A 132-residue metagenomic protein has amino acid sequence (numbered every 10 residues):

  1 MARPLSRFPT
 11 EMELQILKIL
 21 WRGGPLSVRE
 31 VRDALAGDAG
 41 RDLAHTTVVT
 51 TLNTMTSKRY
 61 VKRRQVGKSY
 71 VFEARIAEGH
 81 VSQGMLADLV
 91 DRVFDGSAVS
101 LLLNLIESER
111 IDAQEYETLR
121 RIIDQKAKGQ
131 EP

Functional and structural regions predicted by a protein language model:
M1-I19: Short alpha-helical segments that sit at the start of domains
T10, V66-G84: Short, cationic-aromatic polyanion-contact patches
I19-S27: Short capping segments at the starts of secondary-structure elements
L26-L35: Short acidic, hydrophobic short linear motifs in intrinsically disordered regions
A36-V48: Short, positively charged loop/turn segments that connect secondary-structure elements
V49-N53: Short, hydrophobic-biased segments on the C-terminal half of alpha helices that form "recognition helices"
R59: Glycine-centered, phosphate/nucleic-acid-interacting loop/turn motifs that mediate DNA/RNA or nucleotide
V81-K128: Amphipathic alpha-helical dimerization/coiled-coil segments that flank or bridge DNA-binding/regulatory modules
